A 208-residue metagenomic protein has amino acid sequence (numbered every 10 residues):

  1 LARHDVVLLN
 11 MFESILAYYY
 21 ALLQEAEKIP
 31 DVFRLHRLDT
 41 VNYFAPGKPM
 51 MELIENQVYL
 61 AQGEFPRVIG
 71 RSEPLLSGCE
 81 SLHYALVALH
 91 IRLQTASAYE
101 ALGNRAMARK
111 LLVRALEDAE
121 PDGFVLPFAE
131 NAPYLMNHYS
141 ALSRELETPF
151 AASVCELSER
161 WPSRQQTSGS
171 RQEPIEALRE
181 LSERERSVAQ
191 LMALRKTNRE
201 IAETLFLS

Functional and structural regions predicted by a protein language model:
L1, A26-L38, P66-L76, A106-L112 (+1 more regions): Alpha-helical repeat scaffolds
L1-L16, E27, D39-I54, P66 (+4 more regions): Alpha-solenoid helical repeat architecture
E52-E55, R92-T95, R184-S187, L191: Solvent-exposed, amphipathic alpha-helical segments
R92-Q94, A98-Q166: General nucleic-acid-binding
Q166-S208: Helix-turn-helix DNA-binding segment
